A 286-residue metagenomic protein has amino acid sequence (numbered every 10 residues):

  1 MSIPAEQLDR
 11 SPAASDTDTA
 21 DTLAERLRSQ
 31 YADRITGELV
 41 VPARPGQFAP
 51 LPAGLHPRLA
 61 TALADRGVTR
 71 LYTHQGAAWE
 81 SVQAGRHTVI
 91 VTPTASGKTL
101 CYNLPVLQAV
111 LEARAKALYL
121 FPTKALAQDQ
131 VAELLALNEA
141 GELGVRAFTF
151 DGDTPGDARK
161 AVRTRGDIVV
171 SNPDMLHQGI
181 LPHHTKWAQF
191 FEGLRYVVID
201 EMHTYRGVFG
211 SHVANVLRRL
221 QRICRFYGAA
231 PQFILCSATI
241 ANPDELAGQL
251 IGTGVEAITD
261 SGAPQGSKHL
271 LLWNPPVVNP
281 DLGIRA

Functional and structural regions predicted by a protein language model:
M1-G76, R86-H87, V145: Helicase-associated low-complexity/disordered flanking segments
Q75, V91-S96, E201-F209, V216-L246: Conserved helicase ATPase motor motifs in RecA-like P-loop NTPase domains
E80-A84, T88, T99-A113, R218-Q221: Walker A/P-loop NTP-binding motif
T99-L100, K116-A136, A238-P243: Conserved Walker A/P-loop ATP-binding site and its immediately adjacent core in helicase/helicase-like ATPase domains
L107-D129, L143, R225-A229: Conserved SF1/SF2 helicase motif Ia
L126-D151, L220, Q249-V255: Conserved helix-turn-beta segment of the N-terminal RecA-like "Helicase ATP-binding" lobe in SF1/SF2 helicases
G152-R195: Conserved helix/coil segment N-terminal to the catalytic DExD/H
Q232-C236, I240, D244-A286: Conserved interdomain linker/interface between the two RecA-like ATPase lobes of SF2 helicase motors
